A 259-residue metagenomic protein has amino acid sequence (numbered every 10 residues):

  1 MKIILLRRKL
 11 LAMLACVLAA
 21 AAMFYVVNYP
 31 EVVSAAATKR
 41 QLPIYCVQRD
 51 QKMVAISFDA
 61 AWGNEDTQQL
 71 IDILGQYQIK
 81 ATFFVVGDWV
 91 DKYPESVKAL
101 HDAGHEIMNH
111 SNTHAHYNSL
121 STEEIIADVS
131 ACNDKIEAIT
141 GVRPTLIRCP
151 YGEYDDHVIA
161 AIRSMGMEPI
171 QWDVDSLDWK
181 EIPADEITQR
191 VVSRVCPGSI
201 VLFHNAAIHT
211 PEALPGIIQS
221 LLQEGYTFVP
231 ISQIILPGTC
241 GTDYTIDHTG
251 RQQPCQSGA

Functional and structural regions predicted by a protein language model:
M1-S57, D72-T82, P197-A259: Terminal accessory/targeting
V32-L120, E124-A138, V142-P144, L236: Active-site beta->alpha N-cap acidic-glycine motif
Q69, D91, D102, A115-G250: Catalytic domains of cell-wall/extracellular-matrix polysaccharide-remodeling enzymes, centered on de-N-acetylation
